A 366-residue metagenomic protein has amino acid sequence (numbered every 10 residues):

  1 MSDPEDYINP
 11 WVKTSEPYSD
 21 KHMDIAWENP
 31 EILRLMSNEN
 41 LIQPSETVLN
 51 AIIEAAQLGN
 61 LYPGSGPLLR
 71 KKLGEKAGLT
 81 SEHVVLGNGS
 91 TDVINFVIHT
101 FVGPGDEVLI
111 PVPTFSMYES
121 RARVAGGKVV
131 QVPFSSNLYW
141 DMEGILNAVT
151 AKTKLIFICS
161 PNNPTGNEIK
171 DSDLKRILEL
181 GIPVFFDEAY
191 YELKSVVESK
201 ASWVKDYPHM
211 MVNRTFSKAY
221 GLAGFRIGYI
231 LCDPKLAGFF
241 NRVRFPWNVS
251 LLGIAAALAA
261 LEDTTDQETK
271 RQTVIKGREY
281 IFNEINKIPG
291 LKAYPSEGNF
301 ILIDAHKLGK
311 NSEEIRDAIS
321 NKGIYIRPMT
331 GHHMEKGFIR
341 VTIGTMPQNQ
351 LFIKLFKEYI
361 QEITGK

Functional and structural regions predicted by a protein language model:
S2-G89, F96, I363: N-terminal small-domain helix-loop-helix segment of the aminotransferase-like
T80-V84, P104-E107, K152, E188 (+2 more regions): Short acidic capping loops at alpha-helix termini that bridge into adjacent secondary structure
T100-I158: PLP-dependent aminotransferase-like
W140-A151, P164-L222: Active-site pre-lysine segment of PLP-dependent enzymes
H209-K287, K292-Y294: PLP-dependent aminotransferase class I/II
V274-I275, I288-K322, I339: Conserved PLP-binding catalytic core of the aspartate aminotransferase-like
N321-K322, G331-K366: PLP-dependent enzyme catalytic core of the Aspartate aminotransferase-like
